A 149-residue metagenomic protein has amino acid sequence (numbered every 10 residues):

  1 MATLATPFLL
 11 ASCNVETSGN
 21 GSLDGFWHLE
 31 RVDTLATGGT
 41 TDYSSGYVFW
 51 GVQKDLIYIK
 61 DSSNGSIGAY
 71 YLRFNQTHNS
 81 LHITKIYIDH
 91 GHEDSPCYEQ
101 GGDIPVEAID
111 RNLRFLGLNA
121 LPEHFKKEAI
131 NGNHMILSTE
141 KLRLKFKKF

Functional and structural regions predicted by a protein language model:
M1-T3: Sec-dependent signal peptide recognition, specifically the positively charged N-region followed immediately by
L9-S12: C-terminal motif of bacterial Sec signal peptides marking the signal peptidase cleavage site
N14-E16: Bacterial signal peptide processing site
L23-G38, Y43: Post-signal peptide N-terminal segment of mature Sec-exported envelope proteins
D24-F26, Q53-Y58, I130-I136: Short, hydrophobic/aromatic-rich segments at coil-to-beta transitions
D33-G38, I57-I130: Contiguous, well-ordered beta-strand patches that form the walls/edges of small beta-barrel/beta-sandwich domains
H124-R143: Short, exposed beta-strand-loop hairpins at the edges of beta-sheets in extracellular/periplasmic proteins
F146-F149: Short beta-strand-to-coil "C-cap" segments at the C-terminal boundary of structured domains/repeats, marking
